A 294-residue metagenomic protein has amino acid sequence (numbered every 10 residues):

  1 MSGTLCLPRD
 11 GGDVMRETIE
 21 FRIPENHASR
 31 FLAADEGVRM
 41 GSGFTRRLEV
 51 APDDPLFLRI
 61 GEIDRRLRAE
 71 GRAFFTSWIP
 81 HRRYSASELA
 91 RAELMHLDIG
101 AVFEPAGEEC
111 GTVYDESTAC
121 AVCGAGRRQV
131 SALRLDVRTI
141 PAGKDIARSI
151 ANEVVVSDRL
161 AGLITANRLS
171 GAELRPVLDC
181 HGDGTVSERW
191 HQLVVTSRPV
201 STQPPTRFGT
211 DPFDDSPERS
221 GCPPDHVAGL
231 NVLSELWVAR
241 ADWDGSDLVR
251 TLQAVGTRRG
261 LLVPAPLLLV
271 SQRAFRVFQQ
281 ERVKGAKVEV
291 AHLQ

Functional and structural regions predicted by a protein language model:
S2-E108: N-terminal alpha-helical interaction blocks
F74-W78, R82, N167-C180, K284-H292: Short, well-structured beta-strand/strand-turn elements
E88-F103, R148, A166-T210: ADP-ribosyltransferase catalytic core
E93-A142, V200-L248: Cys/His-rich short segments
G124, R159-G162, A166, L174: Compositionally biased accessory segments in Actinobacterial proteins
A142-N152, G256-L267: Short, recurring structural edge motifs at helix starts
V154-A161, L268-Q272: Short coil/turn motifs at helix boundaries and re-entrant loops, enriched in small/polar and proline residues
S170-G171, V263-Q294: Short, compact, well-ordered microdomains
